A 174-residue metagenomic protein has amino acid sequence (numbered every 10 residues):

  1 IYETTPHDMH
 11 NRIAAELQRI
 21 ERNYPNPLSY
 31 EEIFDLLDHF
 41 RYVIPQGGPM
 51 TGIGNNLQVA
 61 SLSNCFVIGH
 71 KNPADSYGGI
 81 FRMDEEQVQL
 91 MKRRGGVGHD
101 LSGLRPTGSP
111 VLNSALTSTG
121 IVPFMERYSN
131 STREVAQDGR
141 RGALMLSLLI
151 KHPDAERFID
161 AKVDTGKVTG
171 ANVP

Functional and structural regions predicted by a protein language model:
I1-P174: Extended catalytic cores of very large enzyme megasubunits
